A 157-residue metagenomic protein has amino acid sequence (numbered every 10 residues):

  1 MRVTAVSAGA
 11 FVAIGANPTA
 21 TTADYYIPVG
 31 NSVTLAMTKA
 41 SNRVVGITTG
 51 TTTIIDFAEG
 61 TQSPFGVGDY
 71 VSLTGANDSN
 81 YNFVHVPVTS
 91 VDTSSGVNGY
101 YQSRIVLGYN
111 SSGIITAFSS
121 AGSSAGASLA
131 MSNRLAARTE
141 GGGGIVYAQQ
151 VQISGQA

Functional and structural regions predicted by a protein language model:
M1-A5, V71-L73: A short beta-strand element within beta-rich, extracytoplasmic domains of secreted/secretory-pathway proteins
T4-A23: Short, surface-exposed beta-strand/strand-loop-strand elements in extracellular ectodomains
N17-P18, G30-S32, S90-S94: A short, sequence-level motif marking secondary-structure junctions
T19-Y26, N80-F83: Surface-exposed loop/edge segments in extracytoplasmic proteins
T22-A36: Short, solvent-exposed S/T- and G/P-enriched segments that are highly enriched in secreted/extracellular and lumenal
M37-V67, S72-A148, G155-A157: Small/polar beta-strand repeat architecture
